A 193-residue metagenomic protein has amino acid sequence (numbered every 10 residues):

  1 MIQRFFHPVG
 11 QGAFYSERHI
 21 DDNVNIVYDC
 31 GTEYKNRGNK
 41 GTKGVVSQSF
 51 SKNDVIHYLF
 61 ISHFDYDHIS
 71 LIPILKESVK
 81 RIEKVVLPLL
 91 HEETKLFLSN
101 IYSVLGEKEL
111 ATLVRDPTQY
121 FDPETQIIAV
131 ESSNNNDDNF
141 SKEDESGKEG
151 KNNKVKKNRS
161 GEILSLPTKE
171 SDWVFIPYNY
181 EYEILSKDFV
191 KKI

Functional and structural regions predicted by a protein language model:
M1-D54: Conserved beta-strand hairpin/beta-sheet module of binuclear metal-dependent hydrolase folds, prominently
Q3-F5, G10-A13, D29-G31, D65-L71 (+2 more regions): Residue-level signal for functionally critical sites in structured catalytic/ligand-binding pockets
F5-H7, F60, V86, I128: Hydrophobic/aromatic beta-strand patches that form the interior of the parallel beta-sheet core in alpha/beta enzyme
H7-V9, Y15, I20, V24 (+1 more regions): Generic ordered-secondary-structure signal
G12-A13, G31-N36, F64-H68, H91-T94 (+1 more regions): Short acidic, S/G/P-rich loop/turn micro-motifs used as interaction or catalytic elements
I20, T42-G44, I72, L98-I101: Generic preference for flexible, low-structure residues
K40-L87: Active-site metal-binding motif and surrounding structural segment of the metallo-beta-lactamase
S78-I193: Flexible, acidic/histidine-containing loops and adjacent segments that form or flank the divalent-metal
